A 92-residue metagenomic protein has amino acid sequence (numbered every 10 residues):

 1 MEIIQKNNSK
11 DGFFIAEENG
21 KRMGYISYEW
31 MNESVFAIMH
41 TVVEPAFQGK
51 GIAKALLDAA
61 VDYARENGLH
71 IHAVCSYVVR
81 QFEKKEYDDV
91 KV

Functional and structural regions predicted by a protein language model:
M1-F13: Active-site rim helix/loop that mediates acceptor-substrate recognition in acyltransferases
G12-M23: Conserved beta-hairpin
I26, T41: Conserved GNAT-family N-acetyltransferase fold
W30-I38, H70: A conserved beta-turn-beta hairpin within the catalytic core of GNAT-like acetyltransferases that forms part
E44: Residue-level recognition of the GNAT/N-acetyltransferase active site
F47, G51-L56: Conserved acetyl-CoA pyrophosphate-binding loop and the N-cap/start of the following alpha-helix in GNAT-like
A55-H70: Conserved acyl-CoA
R65, L69, S76-V92: Conserved active-site alpha-helix within GNAT-family acetyltransferase domains
